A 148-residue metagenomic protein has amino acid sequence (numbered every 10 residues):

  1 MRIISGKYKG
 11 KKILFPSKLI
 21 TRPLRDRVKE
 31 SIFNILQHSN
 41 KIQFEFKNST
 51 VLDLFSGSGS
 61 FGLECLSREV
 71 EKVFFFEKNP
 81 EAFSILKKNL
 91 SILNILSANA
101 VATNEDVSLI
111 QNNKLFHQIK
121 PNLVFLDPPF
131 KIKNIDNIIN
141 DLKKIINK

Functional and structural regions predicted by a protein language model:
M1-L63, S67-R68: S-adenosyl-L-methionine
S31-H38, L86-L90, I139-L142: Short, well-ordered amphipathic alpha-helices
H38-E45, N94, K114-Q118, I145-K148: Alpha-helix termini
S49, E71, N122: Conserved acidic residues
F55, N79, P129: Anionic group-transfer/hydrolysis microenvironments
K72-E77: Conserved SAM-binding motif I beta-strand of class I
K78, F83-I119: S-adenosyl-L-methionine
T103-N147: Active-site segment flanking the S-adenosylmethionine/decSAM binding pocket in AdoMet-dependent transferases
